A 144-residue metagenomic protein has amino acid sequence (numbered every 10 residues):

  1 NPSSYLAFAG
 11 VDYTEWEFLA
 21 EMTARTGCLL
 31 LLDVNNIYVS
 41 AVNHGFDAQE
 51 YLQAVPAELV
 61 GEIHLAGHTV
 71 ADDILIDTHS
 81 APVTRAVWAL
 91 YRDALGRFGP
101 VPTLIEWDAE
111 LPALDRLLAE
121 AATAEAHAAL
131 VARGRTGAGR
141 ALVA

Functional and structural regions predicted by a protein language model:
N1-L30: Active-site acidic/histidine proton-transfer and metal-coordination neighborhood in alpha/beta enzyme cores
N1-V11, N36-V39, D73-S80: Surface-exposed cleft-lining segments at the edges of enzyme active sites
R25-C28, D93-P102, V131: A structural motif corresponding to the C-terminal end of an alpha-helix and its immediate exit/capping segment
L29-I37, E106: Short acidic catalytic loops
D33, I63, T103: Conserved, mostly hydrophobic/aromatic
A41-F98: Gly/Pro-rich active-site loop or hairpin
P102-D108: Conserved active-site loop/cleft motifs that coordinate metal ions or position small ligands
L114-R140: C-terminal helical cap(s) of enzyme catalytic domains, especially alpha/beta-barrels
